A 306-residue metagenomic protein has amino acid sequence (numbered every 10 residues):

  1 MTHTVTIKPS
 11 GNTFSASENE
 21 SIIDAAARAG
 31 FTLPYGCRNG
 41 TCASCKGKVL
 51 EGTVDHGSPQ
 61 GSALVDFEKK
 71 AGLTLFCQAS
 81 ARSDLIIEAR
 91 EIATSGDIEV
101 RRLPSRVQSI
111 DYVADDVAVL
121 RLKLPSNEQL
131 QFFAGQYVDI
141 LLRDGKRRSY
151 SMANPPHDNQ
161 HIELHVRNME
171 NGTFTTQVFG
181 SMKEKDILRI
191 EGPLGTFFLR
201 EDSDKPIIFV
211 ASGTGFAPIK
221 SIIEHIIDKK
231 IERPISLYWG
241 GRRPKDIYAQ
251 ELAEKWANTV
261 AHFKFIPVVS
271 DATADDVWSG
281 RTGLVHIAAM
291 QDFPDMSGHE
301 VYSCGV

Functional and structural regions predicted by a protein language model:
M1-A79, L85, P234-V306: Reductase modules of NAD(P)H-dependent flavoproteins
L50-T53, R90-I92, R143, P193: Short, surface-exposed secondary-structure boundary micro-motifs
T74-D97, D186-I190: Short, structured interface segments
E99-D186, G241-R243, V268-A272: Ferredoxin-reductase
G135, G215, V306: Short, conserved phosphate/pyrophosphate- and ester-handling motifs at nucleotide-, phospho-/glycolipid
G192-D204: A short, basic/flexible loop-to-alpha-helix module at the beginning of a structural domain
K220-D228: Histidine-anchored nucleotide/phosphate-binding helix
